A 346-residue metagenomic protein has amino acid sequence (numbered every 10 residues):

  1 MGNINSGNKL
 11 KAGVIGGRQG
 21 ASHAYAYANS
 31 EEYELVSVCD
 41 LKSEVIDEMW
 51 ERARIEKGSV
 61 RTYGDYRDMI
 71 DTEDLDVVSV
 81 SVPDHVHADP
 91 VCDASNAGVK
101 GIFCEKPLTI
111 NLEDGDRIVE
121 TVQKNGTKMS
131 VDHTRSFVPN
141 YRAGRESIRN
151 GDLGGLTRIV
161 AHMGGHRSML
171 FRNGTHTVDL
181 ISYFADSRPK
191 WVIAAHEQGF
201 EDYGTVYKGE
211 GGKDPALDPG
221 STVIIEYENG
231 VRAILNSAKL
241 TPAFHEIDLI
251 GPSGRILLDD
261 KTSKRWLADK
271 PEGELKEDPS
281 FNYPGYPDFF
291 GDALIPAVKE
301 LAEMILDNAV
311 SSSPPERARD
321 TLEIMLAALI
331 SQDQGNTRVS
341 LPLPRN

Functional and structural regions predicted by a protein language model:
M1-E56: N-terminal Rossmann-like dinucleotide-binding module
M1-G7, V14, V77-S79, D116 (+1 more regions): C-terminal helix-rich "cap/oligomerization" subdomain common to oxidoreductases
S59-D65: Conserved SAM-binding strand-loop segment of SAM-dependent methyltransferases
T72, V77, P83-S136: Beta-strand-loop-alpha-helix segment that lines the small-molecule cofactor/substrate pocket of alpha/beta enzymes
P139-R158: Rossmann-like NAD(P)H-binding beta-loop-alpha module
V160-A243, D248, E316: Rossmann-like dinucleotide-binding domain that binds NAD(P)(H)
T205, G209-D214, T222, E246-E316 (+3 more regions): C-terminal glycine/acidic-rich active-site capping loop/insertion
